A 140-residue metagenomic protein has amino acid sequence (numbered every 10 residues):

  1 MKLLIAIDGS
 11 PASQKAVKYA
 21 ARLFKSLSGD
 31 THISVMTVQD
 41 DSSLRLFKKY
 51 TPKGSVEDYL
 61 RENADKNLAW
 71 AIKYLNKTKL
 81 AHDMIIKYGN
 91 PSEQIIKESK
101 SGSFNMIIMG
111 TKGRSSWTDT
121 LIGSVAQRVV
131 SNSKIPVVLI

Functional and structural regions predicted by a protein language model:
M1-K2, I140: Absolute protein N-terminus
K2-K53: Small/aliphatic-rich secondary-structure junction motif
D8, G89, T111-R114: Histidine-centered beta-alpha loop that forms part of the nucleotide-sugar donor binding/catalytic region in diverse
A21, A69-N76: Class I S-adenosyl-L-methionine
S34-M36, D83-K87, V138: General small-molecule cofactor/ligand-binding pocket signal
K53-K66: A short acidic, glycine-rich active-site loop that binds or catalyzes chemistry on phosphate/adenosine moieties
K73-I107: Structural beta-alpha unit
K97-I140: Gly/Ser-rich helix-loop-strand patches that form or flank binding pockets for ribonucleotide-derived cofactors
